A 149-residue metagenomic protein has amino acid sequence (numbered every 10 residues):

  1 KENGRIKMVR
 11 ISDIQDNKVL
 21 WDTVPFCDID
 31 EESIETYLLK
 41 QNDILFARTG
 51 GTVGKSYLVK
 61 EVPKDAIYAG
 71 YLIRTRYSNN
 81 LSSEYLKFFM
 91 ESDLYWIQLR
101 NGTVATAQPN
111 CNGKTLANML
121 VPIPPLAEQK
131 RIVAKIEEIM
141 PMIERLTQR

Functional and structural regions predicted by a protein language model:
K1-G4, T23, N101-T103, Q148: Short coil/turn segments at secondary-structure boundaries
K7-N17, L38-K55, A69-I73, Y77 (+1 more regions): Short Ser/Thr-interspersed hydrophobic loop/turn segments at strand-loop and sheet-helix junctions that line or gate
S12-Q41, E61: Sequence-specific dsDNA recognition surfaces
L58-V59, N101-A105: Short amphipathic beta-strand starts and helix->beta connectors
D65-I73, L81-E84, V104-I123: A short glycine-rich beta-alpha junction/loop motif
L86, M90, Q129-I132: Interdomain signal-transducing alpha-helices
Q98, T115-R149: Amphipathic alpha-helical coiled-coil/heptad-repeat segments
